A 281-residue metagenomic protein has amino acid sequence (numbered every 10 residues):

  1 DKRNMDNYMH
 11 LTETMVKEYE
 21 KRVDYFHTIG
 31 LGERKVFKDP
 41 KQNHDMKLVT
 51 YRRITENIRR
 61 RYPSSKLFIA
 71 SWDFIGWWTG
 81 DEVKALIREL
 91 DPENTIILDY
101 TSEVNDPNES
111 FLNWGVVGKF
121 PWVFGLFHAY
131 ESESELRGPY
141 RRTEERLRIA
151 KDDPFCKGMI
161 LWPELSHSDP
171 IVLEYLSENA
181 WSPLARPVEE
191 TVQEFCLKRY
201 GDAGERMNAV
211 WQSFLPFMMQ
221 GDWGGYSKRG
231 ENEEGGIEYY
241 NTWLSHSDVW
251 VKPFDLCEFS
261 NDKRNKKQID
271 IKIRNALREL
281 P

Functional and structural regions predicted by a protein language model:
D1-L215, N241: Catalytic-core regions of glycoside hydrolase
R148, D152-C156, S182-P281: Catalytic domains of carbohydrate-active enzymes that cleave complex glycans
